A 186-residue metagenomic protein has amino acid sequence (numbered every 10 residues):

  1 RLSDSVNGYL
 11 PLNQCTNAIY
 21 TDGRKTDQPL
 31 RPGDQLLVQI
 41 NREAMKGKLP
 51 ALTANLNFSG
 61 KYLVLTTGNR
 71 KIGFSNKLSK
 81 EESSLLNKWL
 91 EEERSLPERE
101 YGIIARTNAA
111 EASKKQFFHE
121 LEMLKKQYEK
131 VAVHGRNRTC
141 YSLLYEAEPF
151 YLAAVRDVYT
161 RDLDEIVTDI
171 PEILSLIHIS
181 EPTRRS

Functional and structural regions predicted by a protein language model:
R1-S180, R184: Single-stranded RNA-binding surfaces
